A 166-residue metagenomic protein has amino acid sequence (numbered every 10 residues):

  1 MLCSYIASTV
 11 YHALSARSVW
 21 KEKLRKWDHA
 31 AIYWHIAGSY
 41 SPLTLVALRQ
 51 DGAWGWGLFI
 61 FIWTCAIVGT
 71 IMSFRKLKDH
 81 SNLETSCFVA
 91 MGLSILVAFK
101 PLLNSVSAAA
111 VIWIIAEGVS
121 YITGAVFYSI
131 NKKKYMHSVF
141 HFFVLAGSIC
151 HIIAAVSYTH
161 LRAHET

Functional and structural regions predicted by a protein language model:
M1-Y158: Early transmembrane hairpin module of multi-pass membrane proteins
T159-T166: Conserved small/polar residues in nucleotide/adenosyl-binding loops
